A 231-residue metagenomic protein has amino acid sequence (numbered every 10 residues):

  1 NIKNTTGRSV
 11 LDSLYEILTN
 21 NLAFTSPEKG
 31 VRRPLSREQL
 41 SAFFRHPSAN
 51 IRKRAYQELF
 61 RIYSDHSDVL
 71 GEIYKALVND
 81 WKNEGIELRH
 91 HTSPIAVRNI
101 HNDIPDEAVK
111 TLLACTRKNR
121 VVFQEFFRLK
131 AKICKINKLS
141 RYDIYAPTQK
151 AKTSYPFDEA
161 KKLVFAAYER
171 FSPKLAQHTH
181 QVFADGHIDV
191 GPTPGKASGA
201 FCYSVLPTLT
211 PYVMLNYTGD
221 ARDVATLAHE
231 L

Functional and structural regions predicted by a protein language model:
N1-E107, T111, C115-N119, A166-A167 (+2 more regions): His/Asp/Glu-rich acidic catalytic environments and adjacent acidic regulatory segments
R33-S41, A160, P194-S198, C202: Extended non-transmembrane interhelical loops and adjacent amphipathic helices of multipass membrane proteins
N83, N99, K196-S198, T208: Residue-level signal for pocket-adjacent positions within structured domains
E87-P94, N137-R141, Y203-P207: Flexible hinge/switch segments at interdomain interfaces of large molecular machines
R89, S198, T218: Short glycine-rich loop/turn motifs that provide flexible caps or phosphate-binding loops at active sites
I95-K174: A metal-dependent hydrolase signature that marks the N-terminal structural subdomain at the beginning of catalytic folds
C134-P147, L175-Y203, Y212-L215: Long, charged, glycine-rich C-terminal linkers/tails
K152-E159, L163-A166, R170, K174 (+3 more regions): Short pre-active-site segment immediately N-terminal to the catalytic Zn-binding motif
